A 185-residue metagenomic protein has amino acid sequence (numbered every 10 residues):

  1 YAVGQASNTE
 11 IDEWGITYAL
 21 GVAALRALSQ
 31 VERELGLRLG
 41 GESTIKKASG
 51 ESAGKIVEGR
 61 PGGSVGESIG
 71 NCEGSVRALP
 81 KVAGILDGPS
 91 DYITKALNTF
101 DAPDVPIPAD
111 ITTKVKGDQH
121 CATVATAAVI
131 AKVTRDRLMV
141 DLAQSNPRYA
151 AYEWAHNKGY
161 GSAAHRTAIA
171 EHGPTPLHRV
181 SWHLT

Functional and structural regions predicted by a protein language model:
Y1-G40, T44-E58, E67-T185: RNase H-like, Mg2+-dependent phosphodiesterase core, and more generally RNA phosphate-backbone-engaging helix-loop
